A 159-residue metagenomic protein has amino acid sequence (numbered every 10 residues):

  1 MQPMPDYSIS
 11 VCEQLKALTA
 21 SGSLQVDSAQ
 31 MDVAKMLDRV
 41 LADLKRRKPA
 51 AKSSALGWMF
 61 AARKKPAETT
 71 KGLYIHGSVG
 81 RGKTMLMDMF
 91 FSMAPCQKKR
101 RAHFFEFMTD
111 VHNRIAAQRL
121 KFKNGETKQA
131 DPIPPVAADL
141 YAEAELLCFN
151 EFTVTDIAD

Functional and structural regions predicted by a protein language model:
Q25-F60: N-terminal pre-Walker A segment at the start of P-loop NTPase domains
K52-I75, E145: Pre-Walker A (Motif I) flank of P-loop NTPase domains
G80: Walker A (P-loop) phosphate-binding loop of P-loop NTPases
K83: Conserved lysine of the Walker
S92-N124: AAA+/P-loop NTPase substrate/partner-engagement loops
I115-L146: Conserved alpha-helical scaffold flanking the Walker A/P-loop in AAA+ ATPase domains
F152-D159: Conserved ATPase-coupling elements of RecA-like P-loop NTPase cores
